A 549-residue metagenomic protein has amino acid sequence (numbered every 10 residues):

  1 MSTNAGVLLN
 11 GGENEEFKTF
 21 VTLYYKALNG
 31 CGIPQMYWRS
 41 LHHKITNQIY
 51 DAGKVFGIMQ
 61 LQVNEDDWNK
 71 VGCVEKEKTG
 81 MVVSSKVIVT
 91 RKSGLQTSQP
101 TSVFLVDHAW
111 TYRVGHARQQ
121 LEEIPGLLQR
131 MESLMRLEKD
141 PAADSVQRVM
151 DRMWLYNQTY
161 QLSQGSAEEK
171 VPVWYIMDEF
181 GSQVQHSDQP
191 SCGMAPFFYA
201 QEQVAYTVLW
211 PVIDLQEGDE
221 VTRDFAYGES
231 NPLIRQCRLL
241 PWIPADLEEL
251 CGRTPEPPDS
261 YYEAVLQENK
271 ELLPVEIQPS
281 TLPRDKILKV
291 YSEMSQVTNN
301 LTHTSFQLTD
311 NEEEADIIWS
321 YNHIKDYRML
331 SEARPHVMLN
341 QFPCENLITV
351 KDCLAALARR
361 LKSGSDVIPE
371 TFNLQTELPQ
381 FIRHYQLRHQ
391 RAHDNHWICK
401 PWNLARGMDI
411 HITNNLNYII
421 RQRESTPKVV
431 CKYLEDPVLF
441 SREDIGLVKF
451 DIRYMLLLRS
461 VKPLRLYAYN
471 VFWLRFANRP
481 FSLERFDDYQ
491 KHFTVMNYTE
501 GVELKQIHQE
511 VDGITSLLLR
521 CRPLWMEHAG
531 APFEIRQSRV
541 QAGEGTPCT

Functional and structural regions predicted by a protein language model:
S2-T19, L23-Y25, D188-K286: C-terminal SET catalytic tail plus cysteine-rich post-SET Zn-binding segment of SAM-dependent SET-domain
T3-S191: Catalytic cores of histone-lysine modification enzymes
G6-L8, N14-E15, L28, V63-W68 (+21 more regions): Conserved beta-strand elements of beta-rich interaction domains across eukaryotes, especially beta-propellers
Q183, Q203-D219, D224-G228, M526-T549: C-terminal, well-structured subdomains that either form a transmembrane helix-short loop-helix hairpin in multi-pass
Y199-A200, P279-L282, R328-M338, S363-D366 (+2 more regions): Surface-exposed beta-strand-to-loop junctions that form interaction patches on eukaryotic regulatory domains
K289-H396, P401-A405, I412-R421: Conserved N-proximal alpha/beta basic substrate-recognition cap immediately N-terminal to, or forming the N-lobe
A392-N395, W402-T549: Catalytic core of tubulin tyrosine ligase-like
